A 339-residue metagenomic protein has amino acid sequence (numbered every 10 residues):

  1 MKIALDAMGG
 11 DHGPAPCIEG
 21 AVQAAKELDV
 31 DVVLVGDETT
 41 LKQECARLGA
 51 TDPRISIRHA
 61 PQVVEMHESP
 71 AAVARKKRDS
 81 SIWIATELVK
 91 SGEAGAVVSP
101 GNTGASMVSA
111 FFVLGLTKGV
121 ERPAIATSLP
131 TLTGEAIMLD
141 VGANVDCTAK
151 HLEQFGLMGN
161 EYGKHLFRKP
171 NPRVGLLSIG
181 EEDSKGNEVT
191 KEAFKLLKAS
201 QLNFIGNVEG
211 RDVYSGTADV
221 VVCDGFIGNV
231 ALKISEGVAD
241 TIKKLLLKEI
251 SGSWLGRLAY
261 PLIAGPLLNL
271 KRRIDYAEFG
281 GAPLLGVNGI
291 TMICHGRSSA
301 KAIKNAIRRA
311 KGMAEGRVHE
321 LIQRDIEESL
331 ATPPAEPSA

Functional and structural regions predicted by a protein language model:
A4-A15, A74, A143-E153, I293-A300: Short, glycine-rich nucleotide/cofactor-binding loops
D6, V35-G36, R58, S99-G101 (+6 more regions): Short beta-strand segments
G13-C17, R78-G92, A96-A110, E121-A126 (+6 more regions): Short glycine/serine/threonine-rich phosphate/pyrophosphate-binding segments that cradle anionic phosphate groups
A15-M66: N-terminal glycine-rich anion-binding loop in soluble enzyme alpha/beta folds
A15-P16, L28-V33, T39-K42, V145-G210 (+2 more regions): Glycine-rich phosphate/diphosphate-binding loop of Rossmann-like nucleotide-binding domains
A50-A94: Phosphate/nucleotide-donor binding subsite
F111-I125, P130-M138, T217-V221, G225-P337: Glycine-rich phosphate/nucleotide-binding loop
